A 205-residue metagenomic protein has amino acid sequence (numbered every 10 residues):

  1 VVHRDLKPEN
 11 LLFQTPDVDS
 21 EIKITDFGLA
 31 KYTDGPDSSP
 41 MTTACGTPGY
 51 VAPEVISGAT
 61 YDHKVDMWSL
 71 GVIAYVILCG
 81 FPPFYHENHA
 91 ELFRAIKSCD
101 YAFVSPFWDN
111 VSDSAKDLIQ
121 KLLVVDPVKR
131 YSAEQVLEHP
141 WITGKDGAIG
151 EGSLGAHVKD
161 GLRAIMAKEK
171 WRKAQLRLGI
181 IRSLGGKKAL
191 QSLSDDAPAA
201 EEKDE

Functional and structural regions predicted by a protein language model:
V1-Q14: Catalytic-loop of the protein kinase fold
T42-E54: Conserved activation segment of eukaryotic-like protein kinases, specifically the C-terminal portion of the activation
D66: Conserved catalytic-loop aspartate of Hanks-type protein kinases
C79-P82: Structural helix C-cap motif within protein kinase domains
L123-Q135: A conserved short helix/loop substructure at the end of the activation segment of eukaryotic-like protein kinase domains
E134, E138-A199: C-terminal regulatory tails of eukaryotic serine/threonine kinases
